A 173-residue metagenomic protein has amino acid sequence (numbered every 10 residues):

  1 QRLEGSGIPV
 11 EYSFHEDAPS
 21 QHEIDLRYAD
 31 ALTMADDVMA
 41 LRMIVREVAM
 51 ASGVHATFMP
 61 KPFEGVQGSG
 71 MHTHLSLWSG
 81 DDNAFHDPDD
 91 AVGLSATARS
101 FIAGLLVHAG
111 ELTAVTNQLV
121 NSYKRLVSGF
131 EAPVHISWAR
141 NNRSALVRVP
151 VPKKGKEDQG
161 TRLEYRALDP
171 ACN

Functional and structural regions predicted by a protein language model:
Q1-N173: Glycine-rich, acidic/polar active-site loops that bind/position phosphate-bearing ligands
